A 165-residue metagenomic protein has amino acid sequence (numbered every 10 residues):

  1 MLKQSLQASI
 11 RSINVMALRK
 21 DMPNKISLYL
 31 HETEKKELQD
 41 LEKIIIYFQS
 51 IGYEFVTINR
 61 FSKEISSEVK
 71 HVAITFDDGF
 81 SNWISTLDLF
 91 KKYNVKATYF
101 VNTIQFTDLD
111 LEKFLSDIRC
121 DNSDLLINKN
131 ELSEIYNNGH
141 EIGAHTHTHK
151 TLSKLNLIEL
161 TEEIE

Functional and structural regions predicted by a protein language model:
M1-S27: Membrane-proximal basic amphipathic "stem/tether" segments
I10, F55-R60, V101, H147: His/Asp/Glu-enriched short active-site or ligand-binding loop at hydrolase and phosphoryl-transfer sites
R19-M22, S67-E68, I135: Extracellular/periplasmic catalytic domains that process cell-envelope and extracellular macromolecules
S27-H31, V69-V72, K91-E165: Metal-dependent polysaccharide deacetylase catalytic core of the NodB/CE4 family, i.e., the active-site-bearing domain
E34, F80-S81, T148: Short, glycine/acidic-enriched loop or turn micro-motifs at the edges of active sites
K36-V69, K92-N94: C-terminal domain-boundary segment and adjacent tail
E37-L38, N82-S85: Short, well-ordered alpha-helical microsegments
